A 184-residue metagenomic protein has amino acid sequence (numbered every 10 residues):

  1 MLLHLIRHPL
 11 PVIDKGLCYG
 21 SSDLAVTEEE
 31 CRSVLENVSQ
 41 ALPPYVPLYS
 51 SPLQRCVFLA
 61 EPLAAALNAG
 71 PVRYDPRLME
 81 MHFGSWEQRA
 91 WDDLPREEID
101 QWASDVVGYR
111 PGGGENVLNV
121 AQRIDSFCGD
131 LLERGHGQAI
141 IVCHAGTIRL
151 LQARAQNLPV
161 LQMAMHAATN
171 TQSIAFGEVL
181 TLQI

Functional and structural regions predicted by a protein language model:
M1-L2, Q40, M81-D93, A153-I184: Acidic, low-complexity terminal tails and accessory targeting/binding regions of phosphate-metabolizing enzymes
L2-L67: Active-site-proximal alpha-helix that buttresses catalytic centers in soluble enzyme cores
L3, V46, G135-A145: Generic beta-sheet signal
L35-S39, A121, D125-E133: Generic structural signal for well-ordered alpha-helical scaffold segments
S50-S51, Q122, V142-C143: Short beta-strand scaffold positions
P62-A66, D130, R154-L158: Active-site catalytic microenvironments for nucleophilic, acid-base chemistry
A66-R123: Phosphate-handling substructures
A145-R149, L180: GST superfamily/GST-like fold recognition
